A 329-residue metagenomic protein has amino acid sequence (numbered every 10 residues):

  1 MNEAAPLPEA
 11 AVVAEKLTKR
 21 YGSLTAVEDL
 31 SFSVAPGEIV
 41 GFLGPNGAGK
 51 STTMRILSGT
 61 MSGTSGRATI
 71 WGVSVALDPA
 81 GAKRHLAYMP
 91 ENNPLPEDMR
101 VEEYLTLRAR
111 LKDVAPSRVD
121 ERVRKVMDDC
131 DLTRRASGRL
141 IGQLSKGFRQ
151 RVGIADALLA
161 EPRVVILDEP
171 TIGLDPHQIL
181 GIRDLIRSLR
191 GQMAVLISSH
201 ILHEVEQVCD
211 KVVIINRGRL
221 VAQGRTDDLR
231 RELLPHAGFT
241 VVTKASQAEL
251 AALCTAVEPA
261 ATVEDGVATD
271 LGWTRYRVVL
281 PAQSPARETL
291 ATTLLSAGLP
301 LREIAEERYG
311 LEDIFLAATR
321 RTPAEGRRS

Functional and structural regions predicted by a protein language model:
N2-A4, P8, A282-S329: C-terminal coupling/interaction segments
E9-A14, K19-N216, V221-A222: ABC transporter nucleotide-binding domains
E15-L17, L30, V263-G266, I304: Generic beta-strand hydrophobic packing signal
L107, K125, A252, T292 (+1 more regions): Surface-exposed charge patches
K112, M193, V212, L233 (+5 more regions): Conserved NTP-handling cores and scaffolds of large molecular machines
L158, L253-V257, T293-L294: Hydrophobic C-terminal alpha-helix "anchor/cap" residues
R183-P281: ABC transporter nucleotide-binding domain
